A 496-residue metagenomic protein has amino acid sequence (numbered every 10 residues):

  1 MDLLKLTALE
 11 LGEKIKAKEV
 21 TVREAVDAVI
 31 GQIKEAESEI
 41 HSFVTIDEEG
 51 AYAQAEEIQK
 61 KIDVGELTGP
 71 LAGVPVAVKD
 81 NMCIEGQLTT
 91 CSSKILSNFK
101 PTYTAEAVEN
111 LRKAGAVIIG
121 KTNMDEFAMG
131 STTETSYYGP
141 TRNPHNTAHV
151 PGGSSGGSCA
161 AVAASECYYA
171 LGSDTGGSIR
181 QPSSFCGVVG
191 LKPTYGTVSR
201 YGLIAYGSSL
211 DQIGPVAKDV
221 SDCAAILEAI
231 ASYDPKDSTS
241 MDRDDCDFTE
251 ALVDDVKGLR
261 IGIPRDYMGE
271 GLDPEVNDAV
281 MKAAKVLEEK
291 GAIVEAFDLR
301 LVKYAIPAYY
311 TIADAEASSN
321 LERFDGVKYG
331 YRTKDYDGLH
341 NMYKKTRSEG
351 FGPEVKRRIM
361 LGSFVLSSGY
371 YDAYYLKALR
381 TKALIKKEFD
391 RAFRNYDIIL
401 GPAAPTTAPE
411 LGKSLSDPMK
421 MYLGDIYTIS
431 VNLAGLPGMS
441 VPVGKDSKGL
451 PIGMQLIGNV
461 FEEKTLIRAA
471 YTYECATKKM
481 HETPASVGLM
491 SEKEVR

Functional and structural regions predicted by a protein language model:
M1-Y52, E289-K290, F364, E482-R496: An N-terminal boundary/leader segment
G12-E13, N123, Y267-G269, L301-V302 (+3 more regions): Serine-dependent amide/ester hydrolase catalytic core
A25-V29, A308-Y309, V355-S363, Y473: Short alpha-helical scaffolding segments that buttress acidic/His motifs in well-ordered protein cores
V29, A51, T104, C223 (+5 more regions): Residue-level signal for inorganic ion chemistry
E35, A164-Y169, S173-G271, N277 (+4 more regions): Structural helix-boundary/capping segments
L71-C91, E250-G262, A315-K386, P437-G453: Short helix-loop capping/hinge segments that flank enzyme active sites or metal/cofactor-binding pockets
L71-I213, D266, A315, G401-M419: Short glycine/serine-rich loop/turn segments
I119, I293-D298, M439: General small-molecule cofactor/ligand-binding pocket signal
